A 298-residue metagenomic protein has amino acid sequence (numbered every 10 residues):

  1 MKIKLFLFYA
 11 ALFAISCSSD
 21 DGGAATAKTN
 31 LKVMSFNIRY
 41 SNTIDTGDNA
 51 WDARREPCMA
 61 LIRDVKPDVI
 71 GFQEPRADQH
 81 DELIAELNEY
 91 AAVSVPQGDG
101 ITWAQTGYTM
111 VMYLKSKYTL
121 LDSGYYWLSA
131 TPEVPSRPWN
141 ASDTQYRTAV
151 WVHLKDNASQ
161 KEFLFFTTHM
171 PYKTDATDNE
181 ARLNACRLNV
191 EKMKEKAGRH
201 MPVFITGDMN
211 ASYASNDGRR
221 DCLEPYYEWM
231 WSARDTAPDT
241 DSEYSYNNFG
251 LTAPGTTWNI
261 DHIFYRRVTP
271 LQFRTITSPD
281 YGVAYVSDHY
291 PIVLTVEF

Functional and structural regions predicted by a protein language model:
K4-A14: Sec-dependent N-terminal signal peptides
I15-E86, Q97-T106, F298: N-terminal, active-site-proximal structural segment of metallo-dependent hydrolase catalytic domains
T26-T29, R63-D64, A85-E86, T102-Q105 (+6 more regions): Extracellular/periplasmic catalytic domains that process cell-envelope and extracellular macromolecules
L31-I38, C58-L83, M112, V152 (+4 more regions): Active-site beta-strand/loop signature of hydrolases that rely on acidic residues for catalysis
S35-E56, S129-T144, P171-A181: Acidic/histidine-rich helix-loop elements that form or flank divalent-metal/phosphate-binding sites at the catalytic
I38-S41, P75-Q79, Q97-T102, K117-Y118 (+6 more regions): Solvent-exposed loop/turn segments at secondary-structure junctions within structured extracellular/periplasmic domains
Q73-E162, F166-M170: Structured beta-strand-rich core segments of catalytic domains in phosphoester-bond hydrolases
K194-F204, A211-F298: Metal-dependent phosphoester-hydrolase catalytic domains
